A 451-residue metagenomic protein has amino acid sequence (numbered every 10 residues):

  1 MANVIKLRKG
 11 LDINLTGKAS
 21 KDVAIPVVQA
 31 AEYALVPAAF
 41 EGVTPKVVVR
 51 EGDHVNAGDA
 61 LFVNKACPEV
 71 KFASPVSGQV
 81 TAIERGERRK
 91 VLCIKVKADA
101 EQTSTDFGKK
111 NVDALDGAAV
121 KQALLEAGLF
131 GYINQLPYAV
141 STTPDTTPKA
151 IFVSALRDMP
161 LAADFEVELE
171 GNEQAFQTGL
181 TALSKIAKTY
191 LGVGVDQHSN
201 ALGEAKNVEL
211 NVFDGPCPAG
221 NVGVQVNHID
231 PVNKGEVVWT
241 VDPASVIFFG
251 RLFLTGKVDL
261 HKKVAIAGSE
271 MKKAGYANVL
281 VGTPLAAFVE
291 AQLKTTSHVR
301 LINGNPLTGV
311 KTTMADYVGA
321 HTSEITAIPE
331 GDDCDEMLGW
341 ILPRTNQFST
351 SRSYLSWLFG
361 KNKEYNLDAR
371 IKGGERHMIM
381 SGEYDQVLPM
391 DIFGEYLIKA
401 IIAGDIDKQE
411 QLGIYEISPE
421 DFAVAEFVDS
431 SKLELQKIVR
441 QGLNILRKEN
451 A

Functional and structural regions predicted by a protein language model:
M1-V48, V63, F213: N-terminal, Lys/Arg-enriched amphipathic/low-complexity engagement segments that precede the first folded domain
V43, V49, A66-E69, K273: Short, solvent-exposed loop/turn positions at domain surfaces that link secondary-structure elements or cap domain
T44-H54, G58: Short histidine-centered loop motifs in beta-beta connectors
V55, L61-F62, L285: Generic structural signal for buried aliphatic residues
D59, N64-A66, E84: Conserved "cap/hinge" positions at secondary-structure junctions
E69-S77: Short coil-to-beta-strand transition motifs
V70, E84-A287, A291-A451: Buried, small/hydrophobic-residue-enriched core segments of structured protein domains
